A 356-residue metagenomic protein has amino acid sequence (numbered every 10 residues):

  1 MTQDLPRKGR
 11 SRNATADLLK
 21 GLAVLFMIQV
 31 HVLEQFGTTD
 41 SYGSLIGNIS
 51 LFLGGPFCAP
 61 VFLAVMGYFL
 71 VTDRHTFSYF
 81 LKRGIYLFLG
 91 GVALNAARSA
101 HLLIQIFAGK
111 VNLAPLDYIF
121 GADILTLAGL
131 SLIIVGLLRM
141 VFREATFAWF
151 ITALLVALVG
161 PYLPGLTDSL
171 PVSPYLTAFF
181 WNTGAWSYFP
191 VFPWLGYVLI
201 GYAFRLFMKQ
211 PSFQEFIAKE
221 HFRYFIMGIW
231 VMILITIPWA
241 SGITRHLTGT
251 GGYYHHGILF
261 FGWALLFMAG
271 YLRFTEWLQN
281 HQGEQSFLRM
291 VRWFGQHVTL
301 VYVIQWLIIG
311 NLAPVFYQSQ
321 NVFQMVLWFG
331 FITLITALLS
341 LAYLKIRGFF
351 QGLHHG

Functional and structural regions predicted by a protein language model:
M1-G356: Alpha-helical transmembrane segments and their immediate juxtamembrane cytosolic regions
